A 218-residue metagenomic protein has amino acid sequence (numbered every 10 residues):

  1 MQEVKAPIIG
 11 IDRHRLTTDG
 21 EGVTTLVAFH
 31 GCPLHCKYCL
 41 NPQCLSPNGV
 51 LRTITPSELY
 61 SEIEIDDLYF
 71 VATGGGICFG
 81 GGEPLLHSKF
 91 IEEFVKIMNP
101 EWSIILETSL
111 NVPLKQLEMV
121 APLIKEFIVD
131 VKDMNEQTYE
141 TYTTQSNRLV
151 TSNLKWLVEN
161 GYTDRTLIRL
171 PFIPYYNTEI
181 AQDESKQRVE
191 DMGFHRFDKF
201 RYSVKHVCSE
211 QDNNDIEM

Functional and structural regions predicted by a protein language model:
M1-N48, I65-V71: N-terminal [4Fe-4S]-dependent radical SAM core
K5-I8, R13-H14, E136, L170 (+2 more regions): Generic secondary-structure boundary/loop-capping signal
G20-G22, C208-D212: Short aromatic-enriched loop/helix-cap "lid" or pocket-rim segments at secondary-structure transitions that line
Q43-G49, E140-S146, D212-E217: Short glycine-enriched, charge-decorated loop/helix-capping segments at active-site entrances that position
R52: Catalytic-pocket segment enriched in acidic/His residues
E64-L68, T73-G76, G80-S209: Conserved AdoMet/S-adenosylmethionine-binding subsite of the radical SAM
